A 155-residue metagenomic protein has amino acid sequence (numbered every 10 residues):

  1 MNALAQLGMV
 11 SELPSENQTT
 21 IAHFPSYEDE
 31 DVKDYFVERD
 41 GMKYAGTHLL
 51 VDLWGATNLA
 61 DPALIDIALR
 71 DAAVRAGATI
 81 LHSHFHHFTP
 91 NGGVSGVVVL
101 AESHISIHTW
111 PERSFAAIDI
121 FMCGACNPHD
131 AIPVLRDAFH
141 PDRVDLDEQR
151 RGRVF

Functional and structural regions predicted by a protein language model:
M1-F155: Polybasic/polar functional segments that serve as interface/processing modules
